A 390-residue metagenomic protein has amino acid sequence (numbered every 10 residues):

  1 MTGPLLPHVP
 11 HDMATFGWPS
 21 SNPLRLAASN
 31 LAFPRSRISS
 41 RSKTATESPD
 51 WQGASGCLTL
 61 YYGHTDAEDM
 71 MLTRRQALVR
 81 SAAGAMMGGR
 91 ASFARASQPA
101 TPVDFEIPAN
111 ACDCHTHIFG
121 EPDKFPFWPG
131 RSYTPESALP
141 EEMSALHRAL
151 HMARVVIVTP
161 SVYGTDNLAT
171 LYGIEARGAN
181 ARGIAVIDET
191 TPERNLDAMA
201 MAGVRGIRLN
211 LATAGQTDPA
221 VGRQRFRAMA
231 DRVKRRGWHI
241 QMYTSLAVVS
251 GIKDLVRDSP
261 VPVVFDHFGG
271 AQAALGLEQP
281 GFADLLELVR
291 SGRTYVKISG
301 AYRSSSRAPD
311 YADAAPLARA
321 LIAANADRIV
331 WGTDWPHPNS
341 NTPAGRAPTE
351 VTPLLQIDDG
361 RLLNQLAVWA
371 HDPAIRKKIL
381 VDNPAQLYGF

Functional and structural regions predicted by a protein language model:
T2-V9, T15, S36, S40-S42 (+1 more regions): Short, intrinsically disordered low-complexity segments enriched in Ser/Thr with adjacent Pro
V9, L31, P49-L72: N-terminal secretory signal peptides
F16, G56-L58, A91-C112, T116-F119: C-terminal segment of N-terminal export signals and the immediately downstream linker at the start of the mature
D69-G84: N-terminal secretory signal peptides and thylakoid transit peptides that target proteins across membranes
A94-P102, E278-F390: H/E-rich (His + Asp/Glu) clusters that bind or coordinate divalent metals
C112-T116, V155-I157, G183-A185, I207-L209 (+4 more regions): Hydrophobic faces of well-ordered beta-strands that scaffold small-molecule active sites in alpha/beta enzyme cores
P129-R177: Alpha-helical scaffold segments that flank or form the walls of functional sites
V162-A247, D254-R257, R290, Y295-P309 (+1 more regions): Active-site gating/metal-coordination segments in enzymes
